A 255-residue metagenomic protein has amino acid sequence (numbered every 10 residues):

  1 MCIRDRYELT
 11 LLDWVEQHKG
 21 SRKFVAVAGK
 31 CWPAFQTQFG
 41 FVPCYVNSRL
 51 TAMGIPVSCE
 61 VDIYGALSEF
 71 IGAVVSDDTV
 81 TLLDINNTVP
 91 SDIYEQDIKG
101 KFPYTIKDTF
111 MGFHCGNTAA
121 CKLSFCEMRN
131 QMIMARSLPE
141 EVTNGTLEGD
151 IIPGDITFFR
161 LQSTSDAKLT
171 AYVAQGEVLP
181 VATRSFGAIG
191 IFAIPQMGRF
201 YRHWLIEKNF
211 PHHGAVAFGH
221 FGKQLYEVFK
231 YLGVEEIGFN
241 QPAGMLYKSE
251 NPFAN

Functional and structural regions predicted by a protein language model:
M1-I3: Short, small-residue-biased leader/transition segments that mark boundaries at the very start of proteins
E8: Cofactor-pocket helix-loop regions in the catalytic cores of large enzyme subunits
L12, E16-F41, E95-Q96: Hard-cation-handling environments
H18-F24, D78-N86, G238-A243: Flexible, glycine/charged-enriched surface loops at secondary-structure junctions
A26-P33, D84-K99, G244-E250: A glycine-rich phosphate-binding loop feature that marks nucleotide/adenosyl-phosphate handling sites
Q36-G54: Acidic catalytic cores of enzymes that act on phosphate-bearing nucleotides/polynucleotides
T51-A188: C-terminal catalytic subdomain
I133-N255: Extended hydrophobic packing segments that form well-structured cores
